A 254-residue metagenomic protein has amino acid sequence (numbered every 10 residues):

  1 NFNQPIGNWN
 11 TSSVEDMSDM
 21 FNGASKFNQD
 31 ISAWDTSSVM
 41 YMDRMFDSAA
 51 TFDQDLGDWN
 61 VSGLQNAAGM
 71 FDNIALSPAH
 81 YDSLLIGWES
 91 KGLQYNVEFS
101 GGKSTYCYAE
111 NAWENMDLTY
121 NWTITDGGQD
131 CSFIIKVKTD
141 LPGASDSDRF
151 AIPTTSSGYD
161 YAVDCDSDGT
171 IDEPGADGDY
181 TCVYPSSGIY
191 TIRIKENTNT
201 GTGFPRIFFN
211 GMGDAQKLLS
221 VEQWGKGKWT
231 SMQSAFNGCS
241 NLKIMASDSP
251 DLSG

Functional and structural regions predicted by a protein language model:
N1-G254: Negatively charged
